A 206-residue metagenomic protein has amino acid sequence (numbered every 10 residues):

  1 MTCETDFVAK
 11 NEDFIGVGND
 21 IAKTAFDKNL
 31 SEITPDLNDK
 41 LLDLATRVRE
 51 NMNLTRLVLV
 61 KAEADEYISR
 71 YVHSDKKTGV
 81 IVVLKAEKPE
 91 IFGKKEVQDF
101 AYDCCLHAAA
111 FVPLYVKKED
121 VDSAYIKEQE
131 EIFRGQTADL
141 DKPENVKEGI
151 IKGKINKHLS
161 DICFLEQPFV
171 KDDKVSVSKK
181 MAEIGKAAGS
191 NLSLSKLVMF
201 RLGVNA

Functional and structural regions predicted by a protein language model:
T2-A206: N-terminal assembly/interaction segments in proteins that build large macromolecular machines
